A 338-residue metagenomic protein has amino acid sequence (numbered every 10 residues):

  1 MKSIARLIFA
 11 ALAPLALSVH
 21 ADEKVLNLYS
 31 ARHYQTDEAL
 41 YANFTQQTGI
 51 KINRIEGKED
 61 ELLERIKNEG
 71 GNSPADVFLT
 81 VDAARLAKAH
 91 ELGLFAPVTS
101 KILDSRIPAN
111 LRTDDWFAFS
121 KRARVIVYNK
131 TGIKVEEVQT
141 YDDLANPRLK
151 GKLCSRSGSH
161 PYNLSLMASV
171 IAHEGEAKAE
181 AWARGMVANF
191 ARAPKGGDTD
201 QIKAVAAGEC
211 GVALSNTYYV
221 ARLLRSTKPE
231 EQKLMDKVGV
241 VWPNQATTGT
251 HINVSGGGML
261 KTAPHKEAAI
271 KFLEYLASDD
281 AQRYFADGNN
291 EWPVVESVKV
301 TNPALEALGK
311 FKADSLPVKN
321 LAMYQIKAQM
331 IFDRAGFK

Functional and structural regions predicted by a protein language model:
D22-K88, K338: Early extracytoplasmic/lumenal segment of secretory-pathway proteins
Y29-R32, Y128-K130, E136, K150-E174 (+2 more regions): Short beta-strand->loop
S73-F78, A96-I126, D142, K152-S155: A structural signal for short loop-to-beta-strand junctions that line the ligand-binding cleft of periplasmic/secreted
A83-L94, L111-Q139, M167-A168, I252-G257: Periplasmic solute-binding protein
F95-I102, D115-A118, D142-A145, P229-H251 (+1 more regions): Short beta-strand->loop
S169, E174-P243: Ligand-binding pocket segment of bilobal, Venus flytrap-like solute-binding proteins
S255-S315: Mature extracytoplasmic/periplasmic domains
T301-K338: Extracellular/periplasmic bilobal clamshell ligand-binding domains
